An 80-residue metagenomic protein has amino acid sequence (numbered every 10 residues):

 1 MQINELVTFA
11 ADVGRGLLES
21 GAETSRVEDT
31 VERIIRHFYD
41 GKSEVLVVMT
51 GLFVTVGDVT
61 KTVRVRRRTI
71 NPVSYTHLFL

Functional and structural regions predicted by a protein language model:
M1-F9: N-terminal, Lys/Arg- and Ser/Thr-rich interaction peptides
Q2, E19, E23, V73-S74: Catalytic cores of large soluble enzymes that bind and process phosphate-bearing ligands
F9, G14-A22: Short Lys/Arg-enriched alpha/beta "domain-start" segment
E23-V47: Divalent-cation
H37, G41, T62-Y75: Alpha-helical transmembrane segments and immediately membrane-proximal extracytoplasmic
V56-K61: Short acidic-glycine loop/turn motifs at beta-strand connectors
T76-L80: Conserved small/polar residues in nucleotide/adenosyl-binding loops
